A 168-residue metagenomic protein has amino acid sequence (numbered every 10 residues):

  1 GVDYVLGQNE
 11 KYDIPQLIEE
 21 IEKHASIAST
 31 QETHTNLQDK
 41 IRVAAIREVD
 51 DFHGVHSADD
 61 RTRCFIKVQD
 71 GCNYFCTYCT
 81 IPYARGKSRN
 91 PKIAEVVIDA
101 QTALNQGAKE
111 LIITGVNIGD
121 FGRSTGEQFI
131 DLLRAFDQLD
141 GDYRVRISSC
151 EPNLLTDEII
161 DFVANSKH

Functional and structural regions predicted by a protein language model:
G1-D120, E158, K167: Proteins enriched for Cys/Gly/acidic motifs involved in redox and nucleic-acid/cofactor modification
N105-H168: Conserved SAM/AdoMet-binding glycine-rich loop
